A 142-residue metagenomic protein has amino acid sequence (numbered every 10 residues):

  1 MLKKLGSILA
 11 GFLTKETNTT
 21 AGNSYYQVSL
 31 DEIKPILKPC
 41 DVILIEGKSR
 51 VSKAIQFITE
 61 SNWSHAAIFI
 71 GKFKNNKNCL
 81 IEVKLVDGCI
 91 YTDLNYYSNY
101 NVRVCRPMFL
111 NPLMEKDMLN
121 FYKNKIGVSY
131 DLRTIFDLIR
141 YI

Functional and structural regions predicted by a protein language model:
M1-I142: Cysteine-nucleophile amide-bond enzymes
